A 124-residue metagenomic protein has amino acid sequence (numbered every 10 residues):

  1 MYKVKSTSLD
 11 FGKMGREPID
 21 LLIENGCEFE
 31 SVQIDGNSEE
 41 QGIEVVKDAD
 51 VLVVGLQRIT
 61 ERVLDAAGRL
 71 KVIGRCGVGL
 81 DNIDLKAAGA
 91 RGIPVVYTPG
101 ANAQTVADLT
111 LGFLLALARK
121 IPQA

Functional and structural regions predicted by a protein language model:
M1-A49: N-terminal glycine-/charge-rich "phosphate-binding" loop or analogous flexible N-terminal tail
D50-A124: Phosphate/diphosphate ligand-binding glycine-rich loop within oxidoreductases
